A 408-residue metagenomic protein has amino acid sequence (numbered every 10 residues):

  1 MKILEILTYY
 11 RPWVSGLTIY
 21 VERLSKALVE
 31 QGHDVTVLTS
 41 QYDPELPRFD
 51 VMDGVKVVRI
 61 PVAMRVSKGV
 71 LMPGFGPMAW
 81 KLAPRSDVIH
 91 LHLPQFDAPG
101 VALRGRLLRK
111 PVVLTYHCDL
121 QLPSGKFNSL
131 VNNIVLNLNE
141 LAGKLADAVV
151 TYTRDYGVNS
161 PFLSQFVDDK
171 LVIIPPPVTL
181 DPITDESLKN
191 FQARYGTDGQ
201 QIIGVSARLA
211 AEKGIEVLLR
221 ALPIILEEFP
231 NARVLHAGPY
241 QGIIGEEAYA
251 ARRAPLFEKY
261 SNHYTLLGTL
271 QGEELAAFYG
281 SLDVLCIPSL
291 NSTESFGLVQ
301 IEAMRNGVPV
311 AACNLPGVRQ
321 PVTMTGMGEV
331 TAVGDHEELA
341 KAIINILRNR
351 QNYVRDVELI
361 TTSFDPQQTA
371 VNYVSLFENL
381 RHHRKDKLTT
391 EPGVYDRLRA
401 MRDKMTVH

Functional and structural regions predicted by a protein language model:
E45, G76, I89-Y116, L120-L122: An aromatic- and histidine-rich active-site surface loop
A83, T269-L270, A277-L282: Short alpha-helical donor nucleotide-sugar binding micro-motif in glycosyltransferases
P111, Q121-L145, V158, T184-L188: Nucleotide-sugar donor phosphate/pyrophosphate-binding loop at the beta->alpha transition of glycosyltransferases
L136, E140-I183: A short, active-site helix/loop in glycosyltransferases that binds the activated sugar's phosphate group
R194-K213, L219-L222, L235: Conserved donor-binding/catalytic core segment of Leloir-type glycosyltransferases
G238, E247-E273: Nucleotide-activated donor-binding/catalytic signature segment of Leloir-type glycosyltransferases, i.e., the conserved
P309-A312: Short hydrophobic beta-strand element within catalytic cores of glycosyltransferases and related nucleotide-activated
M324-H336, I344-R350: Conserved acidic donor-binding segment of nucleotide-sugar-dependent glycosyltransferases
